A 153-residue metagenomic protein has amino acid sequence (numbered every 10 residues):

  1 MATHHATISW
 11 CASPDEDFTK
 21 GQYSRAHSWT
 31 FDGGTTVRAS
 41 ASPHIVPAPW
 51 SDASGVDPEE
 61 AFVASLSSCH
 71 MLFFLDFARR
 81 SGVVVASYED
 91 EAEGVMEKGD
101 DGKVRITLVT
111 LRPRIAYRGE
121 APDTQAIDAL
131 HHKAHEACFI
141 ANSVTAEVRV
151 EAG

Functional and structural regions predicted by a protein language model:
M1-A64, F73-G153: Extended beta-strand/beta-hairpin segments
